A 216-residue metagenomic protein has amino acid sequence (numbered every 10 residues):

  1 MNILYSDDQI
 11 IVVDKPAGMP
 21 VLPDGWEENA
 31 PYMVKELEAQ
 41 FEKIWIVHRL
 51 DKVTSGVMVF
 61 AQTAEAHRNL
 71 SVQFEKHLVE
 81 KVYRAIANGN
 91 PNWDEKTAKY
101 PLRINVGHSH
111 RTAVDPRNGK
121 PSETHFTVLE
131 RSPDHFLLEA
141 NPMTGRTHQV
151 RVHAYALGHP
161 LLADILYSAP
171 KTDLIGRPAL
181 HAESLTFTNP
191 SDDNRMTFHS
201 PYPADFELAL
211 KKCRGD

Functional and structural regions predicted by a protein language model:
M1-D216: RNA pseudouridine synthases
